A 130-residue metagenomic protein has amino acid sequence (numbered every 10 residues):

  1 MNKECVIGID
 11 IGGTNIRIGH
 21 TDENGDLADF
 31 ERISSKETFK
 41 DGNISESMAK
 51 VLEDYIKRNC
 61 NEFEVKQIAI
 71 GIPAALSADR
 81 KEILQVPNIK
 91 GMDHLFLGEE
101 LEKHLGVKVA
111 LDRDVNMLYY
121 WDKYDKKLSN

Functional and structural regions predicted by a protein language model:
M1-C5, K57-R58: Short, Lys/Arg-enriched, disordered terminal segments
K3-K50, F63, E82-I83: Short glycine-rich, Thr/Ser-proximal phosphate-binding strand/loop in the N-terminal lobe of ATP-dependent enzymes
I11, P73-A74: Glycine-rich His-Gly loop
D22, I33, R58-C60, Y124-N130: Bacterial carbohydrate/catabolite-sensing allosteric modules
A28, R32, G71, A110: Conserved beta-strand segments that form the floor/walls of ligand-binding pockets within enzyme and binding domains
E37-D41, S45-A49, Q67-I68, A74-N130: Glycine-rich phosphate-binding loop and adjoining helix at the ATP-binding site of ATP-dependent phosphoryl-transfer
D54: Carbohydrate-interacting regions of secretory-pathway proteins
N59-F63, H104-L105: Short helix-capping segments at alpha-helix termini
